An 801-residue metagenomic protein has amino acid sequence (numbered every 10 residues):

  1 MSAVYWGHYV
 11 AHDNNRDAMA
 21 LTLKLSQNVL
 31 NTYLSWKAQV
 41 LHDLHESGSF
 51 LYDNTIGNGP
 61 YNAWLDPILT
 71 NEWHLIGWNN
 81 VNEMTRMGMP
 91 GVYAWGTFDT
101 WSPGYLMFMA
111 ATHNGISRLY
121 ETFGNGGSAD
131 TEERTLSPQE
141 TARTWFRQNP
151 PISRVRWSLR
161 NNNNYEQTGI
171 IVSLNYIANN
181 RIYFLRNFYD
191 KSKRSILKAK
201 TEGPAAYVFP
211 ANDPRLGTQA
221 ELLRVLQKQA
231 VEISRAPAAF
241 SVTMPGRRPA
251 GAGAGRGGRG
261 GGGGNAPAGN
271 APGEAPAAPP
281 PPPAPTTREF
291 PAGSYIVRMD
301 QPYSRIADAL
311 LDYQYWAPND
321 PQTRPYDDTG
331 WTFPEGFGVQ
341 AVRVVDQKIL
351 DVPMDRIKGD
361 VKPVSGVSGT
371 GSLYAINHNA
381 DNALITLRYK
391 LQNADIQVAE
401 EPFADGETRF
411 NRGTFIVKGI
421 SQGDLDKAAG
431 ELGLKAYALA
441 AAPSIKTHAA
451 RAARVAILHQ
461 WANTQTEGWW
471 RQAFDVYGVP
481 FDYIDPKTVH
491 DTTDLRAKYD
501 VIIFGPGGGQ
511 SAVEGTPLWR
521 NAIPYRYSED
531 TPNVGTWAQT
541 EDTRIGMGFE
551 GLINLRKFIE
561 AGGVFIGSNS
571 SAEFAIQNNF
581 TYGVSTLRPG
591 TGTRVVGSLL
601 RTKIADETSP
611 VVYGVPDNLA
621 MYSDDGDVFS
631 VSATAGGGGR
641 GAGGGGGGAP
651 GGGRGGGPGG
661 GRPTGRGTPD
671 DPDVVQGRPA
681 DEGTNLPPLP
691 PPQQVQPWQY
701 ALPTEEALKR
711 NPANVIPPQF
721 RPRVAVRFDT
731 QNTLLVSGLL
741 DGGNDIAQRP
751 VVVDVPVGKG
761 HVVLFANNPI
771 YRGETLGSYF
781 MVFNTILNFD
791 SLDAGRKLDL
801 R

Functional and structural regions predicted by a protein language model:
M1, G7-D17, T22-K24, N28 (+5 more regions): Intrinsic-disorder/low-complexity accessory segments
D43-S47: Histidine-centered divalent metal-coordination motifs
